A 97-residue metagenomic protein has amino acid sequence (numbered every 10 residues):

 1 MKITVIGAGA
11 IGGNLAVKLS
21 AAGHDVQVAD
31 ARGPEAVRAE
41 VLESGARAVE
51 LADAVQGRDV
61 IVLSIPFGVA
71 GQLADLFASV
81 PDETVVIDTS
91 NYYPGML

Functional and structural regions predicted by a protein language model:
M1-E43: NAD(P)+-binding Rossmann beta1-loop-alpha1 motif at the extreme N-terminus of oxidoreductases
G45, V49-I87, N91-M96: Rossmann-like NAD(P)-binding element
